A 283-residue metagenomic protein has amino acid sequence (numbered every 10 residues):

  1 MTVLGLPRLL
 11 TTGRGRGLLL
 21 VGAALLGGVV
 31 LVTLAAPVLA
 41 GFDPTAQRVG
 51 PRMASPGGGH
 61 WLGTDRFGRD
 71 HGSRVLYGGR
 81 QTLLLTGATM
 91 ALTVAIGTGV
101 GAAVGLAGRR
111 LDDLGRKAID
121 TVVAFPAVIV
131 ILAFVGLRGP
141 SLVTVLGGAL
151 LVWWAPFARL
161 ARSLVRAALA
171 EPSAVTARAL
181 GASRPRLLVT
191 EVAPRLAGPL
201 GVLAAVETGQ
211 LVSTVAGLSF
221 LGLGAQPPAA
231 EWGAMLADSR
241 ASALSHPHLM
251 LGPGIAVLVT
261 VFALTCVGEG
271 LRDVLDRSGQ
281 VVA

Functional and structural regions predicted by a protein language model:
M1-A46, A118, L196: N-terminal signal-anchor/first transmembrane alpha helix
A24, G28-F67, L221-A229: Hydrophobic alpha-helical transmembrane segments of membrane transport/permease proteins and related membrane-embedded
W61, D65, G97, L106-L111 (+2 more regions): Generic hydrophobic transmembrane alpha-helix motif, especially the helices
T64-R69, A107, T176-R195, L236: Short helix-to-coil transition segments within interhelical loops that connect adjacent transmembrane helices
H71-L106: Transmembrane alpha-helix signature in integral membrane proteins
V123, F134-L137, V165, T214-A256 (+1 more regions): Glycine-rich helix-loop "coupling/hinge" segments at transmembrane-helix boundaries in multipass transporters
I129-A133, S141-L142, L146, L150 (+1 more regions): Non-cytoplasmic
A149-V152, G198, V202-T208, P247-A283: C-terminal transmembrane helix and the adjacent membrane-cytosol boundary/short C-terminal tail of inner/organellar
